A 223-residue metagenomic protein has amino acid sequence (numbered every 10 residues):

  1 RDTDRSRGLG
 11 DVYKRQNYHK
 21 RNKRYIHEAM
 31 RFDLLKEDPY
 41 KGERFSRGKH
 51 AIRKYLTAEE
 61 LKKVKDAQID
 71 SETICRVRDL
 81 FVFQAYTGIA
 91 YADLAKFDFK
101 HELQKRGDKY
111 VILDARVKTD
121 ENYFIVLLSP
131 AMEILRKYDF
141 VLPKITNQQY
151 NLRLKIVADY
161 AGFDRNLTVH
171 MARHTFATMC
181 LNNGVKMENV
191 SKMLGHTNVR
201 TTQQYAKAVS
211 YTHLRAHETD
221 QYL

Functional and structural regions predicted by a protein language model:
R1, R7, P143, V169: A Lys/Arg-rich helix-loop hairpin that forms a DNA/phosphate-binding surface
D2-Y13, H213, D220-L223: Single conserved hydrophobic/aromatic residue that forms the stacking wall/gate of nucleotide- or nucleobase-binding
N17, R76-V77, D164-G184: Short basic/aromatic active-site micro-motif
Y18, L35-Y91, A95: Basic, Lys/Arg- and aromatic-enriched nucleic-acid-binding interface segment
K23-I26, M30, S210: C-terminal flanking helix
V82, Y86, D93, R173-T197 (+1 more regions): C-terminal catalytic core of tyrosine-transesterase DNA break-rejoin enzymes
R116-D120, L194-R215: Catalytic-site neighborhood detector that most strongly recognizes the C-terminal catalytic loop/helix of tyrosine
R116-I156: C-terminal catalytic core of Y-nucleophile DNA break-rejoin enzymes
